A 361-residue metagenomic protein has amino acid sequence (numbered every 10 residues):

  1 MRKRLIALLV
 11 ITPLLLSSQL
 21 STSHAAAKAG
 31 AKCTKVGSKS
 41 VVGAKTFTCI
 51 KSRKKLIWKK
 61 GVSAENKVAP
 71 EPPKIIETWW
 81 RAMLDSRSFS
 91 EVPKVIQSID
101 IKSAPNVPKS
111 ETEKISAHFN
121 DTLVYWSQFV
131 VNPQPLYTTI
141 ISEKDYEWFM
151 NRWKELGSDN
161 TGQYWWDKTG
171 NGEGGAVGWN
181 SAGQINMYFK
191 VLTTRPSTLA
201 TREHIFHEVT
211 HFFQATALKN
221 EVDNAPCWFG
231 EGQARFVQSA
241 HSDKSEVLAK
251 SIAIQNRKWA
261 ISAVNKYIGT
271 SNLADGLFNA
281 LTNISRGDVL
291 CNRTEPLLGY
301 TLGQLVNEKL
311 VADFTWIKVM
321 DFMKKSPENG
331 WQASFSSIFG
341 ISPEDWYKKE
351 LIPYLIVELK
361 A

Functional and structural regions predicted by a protein language model:
R4-T12: Sec-dependent N-terminal signal peptides
L15-S23: C-terminal segment of classical bacterial N-terminal signal peptides
T22-H24, I261-K348: Active-site-proximal alpha-helical
A25-S40: Secreted, propeptide-processed cysteine-rich mini-domains
G43-K51: Extracellular disulfide-bonded cysteine-rich modules/repeats
K67-T198, R202-E203, L273, F278-T282 (+3 more regions): Non-catalytic architectural context of zinc metalloproteases
E173-I268: Zinc-dependent metallopeptidase catalytic helix centered on the HExxH motif and its immediate flanking segment
